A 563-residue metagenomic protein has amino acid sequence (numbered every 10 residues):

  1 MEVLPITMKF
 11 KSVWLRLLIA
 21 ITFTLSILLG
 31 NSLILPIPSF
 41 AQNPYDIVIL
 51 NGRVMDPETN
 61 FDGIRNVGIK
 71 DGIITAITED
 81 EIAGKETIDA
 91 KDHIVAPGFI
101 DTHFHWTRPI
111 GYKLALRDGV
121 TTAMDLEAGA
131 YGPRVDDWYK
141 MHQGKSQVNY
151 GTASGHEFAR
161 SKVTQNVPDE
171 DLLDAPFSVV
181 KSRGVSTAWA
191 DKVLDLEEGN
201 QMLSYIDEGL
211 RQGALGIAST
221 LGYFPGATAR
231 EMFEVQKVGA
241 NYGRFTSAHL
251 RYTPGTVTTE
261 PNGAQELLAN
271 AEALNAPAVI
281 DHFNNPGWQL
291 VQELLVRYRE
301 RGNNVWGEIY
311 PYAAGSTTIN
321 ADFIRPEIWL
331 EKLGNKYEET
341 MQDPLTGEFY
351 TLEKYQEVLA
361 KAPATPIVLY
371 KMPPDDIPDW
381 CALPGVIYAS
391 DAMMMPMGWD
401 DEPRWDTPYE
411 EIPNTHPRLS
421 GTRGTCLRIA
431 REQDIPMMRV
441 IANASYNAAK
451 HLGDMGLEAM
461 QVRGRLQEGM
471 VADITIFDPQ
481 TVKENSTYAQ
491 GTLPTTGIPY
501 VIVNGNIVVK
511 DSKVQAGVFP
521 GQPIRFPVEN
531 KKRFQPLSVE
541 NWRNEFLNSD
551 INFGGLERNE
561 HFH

Functional and structural regions predicted by a protein language model:
M1-L15: N-terminal secretory signal peptides that target proteins for export/translocation
R16, A20, I37-R65, K70 (+4 more regions): Active-site microenvironment of metallo-dependent hydrolases
L18-I34: Bacterial N-terminal signal peptides
D80-K85, D89-K145: Metal-associated gating/positioning segment near the N- to mid-region
G98-T107, L221, T246-Y252: Histidine-centered catalytic micro-motifs
H105, A128-G132, F224-A229, P254-T259 (+1 more regions): Acidic-and-aromatic substrate-binding clefts and catalytic sites of carbohydrate-active enzymes
K145-Y150, V235-A248, A273: Alpha-helix-loop-beta-strand connector modules within alpha/beta enzyme cores
S154, R160-A229, A264-E272, A276-M438 (+2 more regions): Active-site neighborhoods of metal-dependent hydrolases
